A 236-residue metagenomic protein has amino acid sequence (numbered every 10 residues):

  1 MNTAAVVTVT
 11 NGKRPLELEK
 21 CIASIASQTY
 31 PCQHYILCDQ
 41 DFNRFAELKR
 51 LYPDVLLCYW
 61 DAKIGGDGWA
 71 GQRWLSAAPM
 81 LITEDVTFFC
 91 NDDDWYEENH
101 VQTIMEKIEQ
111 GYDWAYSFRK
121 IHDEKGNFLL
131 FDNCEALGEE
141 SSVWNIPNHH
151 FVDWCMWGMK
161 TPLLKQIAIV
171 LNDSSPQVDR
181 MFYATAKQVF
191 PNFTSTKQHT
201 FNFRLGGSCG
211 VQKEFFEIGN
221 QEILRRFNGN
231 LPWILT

Functional and structural regions predicted by a protein language model:
K20-C32: Short, acidic, metal-binding catalytic loop of nucleotide-sugar glycosyltransferases
R44-I82: Active-site-proximal specificity loops/subdomain of glycosyltransferases
E84-W95: Short beta-strand-to-loop acidic/aromatic patch adjacent to the donor-nucleotide binding site
D94-E106: Acidic donor-binding/catalytic loop of UDP-sugar-dependent glycosyltransferases, especially processive GT2
T103-L171: Conserved catalytic core of nucleotide-sugar-dependent glycosyltransferases
K120-N127, C155, T196-R226: Active-site donor/metal-binding and catalytic loop motifs of nucleotide-sugar-dependent glycosylation enzymes
S174-F182: Acidic donor-binding loop at a coil-to-helix junction in glycosyltransferase catalytic cores that engages
A184-F201: Catalytic donor-sugar/metal-binding loop of nucleotide-sugar-dependent glycosyltransferases
